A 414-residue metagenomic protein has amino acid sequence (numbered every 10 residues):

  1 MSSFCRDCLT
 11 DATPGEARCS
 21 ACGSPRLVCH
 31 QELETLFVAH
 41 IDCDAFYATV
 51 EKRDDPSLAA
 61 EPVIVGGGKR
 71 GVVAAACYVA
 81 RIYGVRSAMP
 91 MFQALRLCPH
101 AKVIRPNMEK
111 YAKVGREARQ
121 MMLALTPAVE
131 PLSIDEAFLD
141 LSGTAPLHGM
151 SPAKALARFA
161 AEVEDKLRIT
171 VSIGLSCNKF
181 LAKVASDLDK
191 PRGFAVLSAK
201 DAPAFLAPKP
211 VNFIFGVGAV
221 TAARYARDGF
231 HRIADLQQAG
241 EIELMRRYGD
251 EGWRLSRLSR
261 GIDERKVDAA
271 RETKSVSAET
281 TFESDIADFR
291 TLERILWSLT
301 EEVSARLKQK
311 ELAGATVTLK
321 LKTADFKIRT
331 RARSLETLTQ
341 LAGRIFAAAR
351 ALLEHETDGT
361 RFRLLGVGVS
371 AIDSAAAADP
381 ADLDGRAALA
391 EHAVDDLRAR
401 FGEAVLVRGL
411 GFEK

Functional and structural regions predicted by a protein language model:
M1-L255, V267, A305, D384-K414: Gly/Gly-Pro- and Ser/Thr-rich, intrinsically disordered tail segments characteristic of DNA damage-repair and tolerance
S2, Q31-L33, H40, L206 (+2 more regions): DNA-contacting surface of Y-family translesion DNA polymerases
R18, R333-K414: Acidic, metal-coordinating catalytic segment for phosphate/diphosphate chemistry, firing primarily on the Nudix
D44-F46, K69-G71, A324-I328, I372-A375: Short, charged/polar surface micro-motifs in flexible loops or helix N-caps
A74, V103, K327-R331, A376-A378: Short small-residue beta-strand/loop micro-motif enriched in glycine and branched aliphatics
K102, F138, T318, S334 (+1 more regions): Short aromatic/hydrophobic contact patches that present stacked aromatics for nucleic-acid/ligand binding
P131, E136, Q309, L364-G366 (+1 more regions): Extracellular/lumenal ectodomain signal focusing on beta-strand-rich modules and carbohydrate-recognition contexts
L175-F180, L258-G261, A313-A324, F362-D373 (+1 more regions): A glycine-rich phosphate-binding loop feature that marks nucleotide/adenosyl-phosphate handling sites
